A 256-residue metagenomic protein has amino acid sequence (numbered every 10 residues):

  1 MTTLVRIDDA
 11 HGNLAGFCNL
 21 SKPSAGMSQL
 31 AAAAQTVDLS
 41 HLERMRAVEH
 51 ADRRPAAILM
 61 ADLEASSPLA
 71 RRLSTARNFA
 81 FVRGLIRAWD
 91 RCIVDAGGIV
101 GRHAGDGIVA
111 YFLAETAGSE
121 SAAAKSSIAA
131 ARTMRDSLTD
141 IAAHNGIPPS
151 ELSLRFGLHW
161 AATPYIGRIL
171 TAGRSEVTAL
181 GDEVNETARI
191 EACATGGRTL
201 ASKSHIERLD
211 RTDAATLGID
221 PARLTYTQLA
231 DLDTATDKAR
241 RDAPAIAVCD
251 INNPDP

Functional and structural regions predicted by a protein language model:
M1-R54: Regulatory cytosolic signal-relay segments
M27-A31, P164-R168, L209-T212: Switch/connector loops and helix/strand junctions flanking conserved nucleotide-binding motifs in nucleotide-processing
A47-S126: Catalytic NTP-binding/metal-coordinating core of nucleotidyl cyclase/transferase enzymes
A70-S74, T171, R189: Glycine- and acidic
F81-L85, S126-A130, M134, E183-E186: Hydrophobic alpha-helical membrane-association signature
A88-D90, T133, L138, E186-A192: Substrate-engagement module of ASCE P-loop NTPases
A96-A123, I141-L180: Catalytic core of nucleotidyl cyclases, primarily class III adenylyl/guanylyl cyclases
S175, E186, T195-P256: Intrinsically disordered, glycine/charged-rich C-terminal tails and inter-domain linkers that flank nucleotidyl cyclase
